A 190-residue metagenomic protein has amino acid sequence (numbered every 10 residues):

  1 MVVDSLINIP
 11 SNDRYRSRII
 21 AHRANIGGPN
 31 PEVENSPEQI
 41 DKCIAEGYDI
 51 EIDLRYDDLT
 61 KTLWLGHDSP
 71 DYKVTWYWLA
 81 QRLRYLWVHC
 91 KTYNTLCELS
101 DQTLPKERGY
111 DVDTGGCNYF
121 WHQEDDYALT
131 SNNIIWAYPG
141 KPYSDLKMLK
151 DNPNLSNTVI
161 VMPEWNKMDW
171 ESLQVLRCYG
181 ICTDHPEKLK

Functional and structural regions predicted by a protein language model:
M1-K190: Phosphate-group recognition and catalysis centered on beta-loop-alpha active-site segments
